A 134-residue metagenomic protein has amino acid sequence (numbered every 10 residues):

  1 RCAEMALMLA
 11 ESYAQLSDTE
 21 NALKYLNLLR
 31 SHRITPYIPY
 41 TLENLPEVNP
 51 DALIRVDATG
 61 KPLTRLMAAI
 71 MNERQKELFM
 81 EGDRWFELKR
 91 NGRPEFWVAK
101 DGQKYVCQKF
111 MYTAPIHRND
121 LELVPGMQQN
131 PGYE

Functional and structural regions predicted by a protein language model:
R1-E134: Acidic/polar-rich alpha-helix caps and helix-coil junctions
